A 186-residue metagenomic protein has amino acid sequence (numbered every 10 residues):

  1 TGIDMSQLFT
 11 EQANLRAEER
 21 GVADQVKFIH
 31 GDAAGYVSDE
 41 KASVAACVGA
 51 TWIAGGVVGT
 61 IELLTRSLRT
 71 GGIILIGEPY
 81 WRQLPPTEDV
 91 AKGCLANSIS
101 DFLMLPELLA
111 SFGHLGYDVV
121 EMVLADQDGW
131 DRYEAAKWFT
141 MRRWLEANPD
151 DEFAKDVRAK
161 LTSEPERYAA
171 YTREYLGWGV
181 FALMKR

Functional and structural regions predicted by a protein language model:
T1-G35: Class I SAM-dependent methyltransferase SAM/SAH-binding core
K27-I29, V120-V123: General small-molecule cofactor/ligand-binding pocket signal
A34-A45: A short acidic, Gly/Pro-enriched loop at the edge of an enzyme's catalytic core that lines a small-molecule cofactor
S43-V58: A short SAM/SAH-binding and catalytic strip from SAM-dependent methyltransferases
V58-I73: A short glycine-rich, Lys/Arg-flanked "PGG" loop and its adjoining helix->strand segment in the class I
P79-I99: Short, glycine-/aromatic-enriched active-site segment of Class I SAM-dependent methyltransferases
S100-M122: Short alpha-helix
E121-R186: Conserved Class I S-adenosyl-L-methionine
